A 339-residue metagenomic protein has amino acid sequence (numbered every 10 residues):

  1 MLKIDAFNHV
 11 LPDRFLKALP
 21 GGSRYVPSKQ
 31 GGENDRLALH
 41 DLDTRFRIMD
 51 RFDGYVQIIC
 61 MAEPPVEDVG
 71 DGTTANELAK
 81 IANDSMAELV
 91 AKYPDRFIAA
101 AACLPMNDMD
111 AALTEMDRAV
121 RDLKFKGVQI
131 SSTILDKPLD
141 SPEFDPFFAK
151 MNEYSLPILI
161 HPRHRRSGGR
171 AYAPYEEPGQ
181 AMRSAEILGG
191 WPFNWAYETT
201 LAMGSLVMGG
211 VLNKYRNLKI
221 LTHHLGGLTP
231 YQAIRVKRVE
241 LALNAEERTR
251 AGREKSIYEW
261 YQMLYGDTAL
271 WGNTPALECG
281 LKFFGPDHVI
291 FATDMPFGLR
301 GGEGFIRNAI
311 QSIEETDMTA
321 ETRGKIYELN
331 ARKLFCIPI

Functional and structural regions predicted by a protein language model:
M1-A6, P12-V56, D84-K92, T114-R118 (+6 more regions): Mid-to-C-terminal alpha-helical segments outside catalytic/metal-binding sites
L11-F15, I58, P65-G70, D108-A112 (+5 more regions): Short catalytic/ligand-binding loop motif for oxyanion handling, primarily in non-cytosolic enzymes, centered on
Y25, V120-I290: Catalytic pocket-lining loop regions of alpha/beta-barrel enzymes, especially the amidohydrolase/enolase/GH5 lineages
K29-A38, T44-D71, F97-P105, K126-T133: Divalent metal-dependent hydrolysis catalytic cores, especially in the metallo-beta-lactamase
D35-D43, K80, D84, K137-F148: Aromatic- and glycine-enriched glycan-recognition loops and surfaces that form the carbohydrate-binding subsites
C60-E63, C103-P105, H161-R163, H223-G227 (+1 more regions): Short, well-ordered beta-to-alpha junction loops that form the rim of enzyme active sites and present histidine/acidic
P64-D84, E88-K92, D108: A metal-dependent hydrolase metal-coordination microenvironment
T74, A102-A111, E115, L221: Alpha-helical scaffold segments that form or flank carboxylate-/histidine-based iron centers
